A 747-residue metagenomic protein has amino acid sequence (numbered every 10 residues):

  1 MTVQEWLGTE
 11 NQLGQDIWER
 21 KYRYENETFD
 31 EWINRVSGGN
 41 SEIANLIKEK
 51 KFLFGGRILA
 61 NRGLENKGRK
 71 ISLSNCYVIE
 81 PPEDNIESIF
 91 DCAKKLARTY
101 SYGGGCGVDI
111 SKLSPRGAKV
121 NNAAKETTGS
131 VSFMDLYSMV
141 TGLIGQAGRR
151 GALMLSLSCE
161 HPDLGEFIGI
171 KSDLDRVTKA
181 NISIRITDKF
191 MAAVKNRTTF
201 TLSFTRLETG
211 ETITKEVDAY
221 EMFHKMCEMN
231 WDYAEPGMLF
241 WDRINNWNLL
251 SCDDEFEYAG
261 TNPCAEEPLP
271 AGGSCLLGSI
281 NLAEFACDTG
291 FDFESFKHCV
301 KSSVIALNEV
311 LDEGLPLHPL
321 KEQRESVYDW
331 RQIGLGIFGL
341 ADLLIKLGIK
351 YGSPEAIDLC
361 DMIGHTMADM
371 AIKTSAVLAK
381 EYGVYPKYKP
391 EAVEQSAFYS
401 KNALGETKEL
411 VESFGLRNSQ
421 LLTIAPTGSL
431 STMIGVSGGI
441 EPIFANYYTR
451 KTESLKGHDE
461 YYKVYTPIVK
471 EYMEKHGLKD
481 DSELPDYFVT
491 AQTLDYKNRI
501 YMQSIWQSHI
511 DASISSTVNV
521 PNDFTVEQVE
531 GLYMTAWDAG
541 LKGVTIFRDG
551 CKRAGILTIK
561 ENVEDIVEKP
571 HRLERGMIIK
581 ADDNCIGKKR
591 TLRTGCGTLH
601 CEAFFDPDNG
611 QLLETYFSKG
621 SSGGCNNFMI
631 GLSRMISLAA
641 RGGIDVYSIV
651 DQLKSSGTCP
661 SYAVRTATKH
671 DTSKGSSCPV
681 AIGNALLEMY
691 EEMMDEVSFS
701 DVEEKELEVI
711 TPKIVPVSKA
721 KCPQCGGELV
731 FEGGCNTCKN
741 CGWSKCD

Functional and structural regions predicted by a protein language model:
M1-L73, E80, F223-C227, D232 (+5 more regions): Acidic/polar, glycine-rich intrinsically disordered N-terminal extensions of enzymes
V3-Q4, S74-F296, P316-S326, A371 (+5 more regions): Active-site cavity-forming subdomains of large catalytic enzyme subunits
K51-E65, V304-L315, S326-G348: Core structural elements
N66-K67, Y77, N85-D109, I144 (+13 more regions): Conserved phosphate/anionic-ligand binding catalytic regions in large, soluble enzymes, centered on
T205, C299-R324, Y328, Q332 (+5 more regions): Internal maturation/activation junctions in enzymes
A259, C264-E267, G278, L307 (+7 more regions): Catalytic alpha/beta core of large soluble enzyme barrels
L410, I559-H600, E708-S718, Q724: Short, Gly/Pro- and small/polar-rich lid/capping loops
C722-C725, C738-C741: Short cysteine-rich clusters marking metal-coordination/redox-active sites
